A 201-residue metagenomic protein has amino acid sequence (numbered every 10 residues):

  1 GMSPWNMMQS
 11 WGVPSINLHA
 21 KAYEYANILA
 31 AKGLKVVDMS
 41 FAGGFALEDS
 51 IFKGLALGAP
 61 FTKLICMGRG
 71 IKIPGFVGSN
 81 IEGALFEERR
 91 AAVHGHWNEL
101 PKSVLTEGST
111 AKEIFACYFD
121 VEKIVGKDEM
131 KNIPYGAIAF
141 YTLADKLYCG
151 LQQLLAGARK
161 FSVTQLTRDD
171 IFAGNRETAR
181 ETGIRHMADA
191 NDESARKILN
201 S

Functional and structural regions predicted by a protein language model:
G1-F115: Glycine-rich phosphate/ribose-binding loops and adjacent secondary-structure elements that form binding surfaces
I73, V104-S201: C-terminal extensions of enzymes
